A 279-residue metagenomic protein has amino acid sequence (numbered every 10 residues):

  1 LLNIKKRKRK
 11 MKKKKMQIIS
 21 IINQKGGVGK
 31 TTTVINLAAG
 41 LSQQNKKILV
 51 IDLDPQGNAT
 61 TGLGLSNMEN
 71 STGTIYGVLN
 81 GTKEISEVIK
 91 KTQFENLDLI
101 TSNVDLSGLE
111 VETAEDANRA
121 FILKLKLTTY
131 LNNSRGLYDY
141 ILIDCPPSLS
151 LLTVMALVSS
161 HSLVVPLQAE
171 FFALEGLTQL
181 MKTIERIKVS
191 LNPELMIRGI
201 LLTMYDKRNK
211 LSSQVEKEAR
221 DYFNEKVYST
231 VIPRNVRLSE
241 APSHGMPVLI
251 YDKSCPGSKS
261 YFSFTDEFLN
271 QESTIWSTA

Functional and structural regions predicted by a protein language model:
L1-A279: P-loop NTP-binding core
